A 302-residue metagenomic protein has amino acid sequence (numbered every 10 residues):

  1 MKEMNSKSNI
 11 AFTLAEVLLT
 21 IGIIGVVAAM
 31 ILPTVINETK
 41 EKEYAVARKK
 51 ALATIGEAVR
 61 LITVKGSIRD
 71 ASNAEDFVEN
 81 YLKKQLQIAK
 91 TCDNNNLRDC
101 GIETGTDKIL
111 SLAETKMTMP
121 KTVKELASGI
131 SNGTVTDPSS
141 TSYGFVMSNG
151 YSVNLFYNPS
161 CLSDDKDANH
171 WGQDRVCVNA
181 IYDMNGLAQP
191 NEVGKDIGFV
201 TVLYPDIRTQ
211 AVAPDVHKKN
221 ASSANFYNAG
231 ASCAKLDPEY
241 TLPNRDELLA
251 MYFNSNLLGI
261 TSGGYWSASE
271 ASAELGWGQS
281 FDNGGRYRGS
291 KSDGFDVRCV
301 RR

Functional and structural regions predicted by a protein language model:
M1-K7: N-terminal secretory signal peptides that target proteins for export/translocation
S8-K40: N-terminal single-pass transmembrane signal-anchor helix
E41-L82: Membrane-proximal N-terminal amphipathic helix
D76-A211: Intrinsically disordered, low-complexity regions enriched in Pro/Ser/Thr/Gly and acidic residues
V153, G186-I197, A221-Y227, E247-A250 (+2 more regions): Short, surface-exposed beta-strand/loop "edge" segments at domain boundaries and coil↔beta transitions
V212, A229, W266-S267: Bulky hydrophobic/aromatic "packing anchor" residues in well-ordered structure
A221-Y240: A short alpha-helix/helix-coil micro-patch that ends at or immediately precedes a cysteine
E239, R245-R302: C-terminal, surface-exposed recognition/capping segments
